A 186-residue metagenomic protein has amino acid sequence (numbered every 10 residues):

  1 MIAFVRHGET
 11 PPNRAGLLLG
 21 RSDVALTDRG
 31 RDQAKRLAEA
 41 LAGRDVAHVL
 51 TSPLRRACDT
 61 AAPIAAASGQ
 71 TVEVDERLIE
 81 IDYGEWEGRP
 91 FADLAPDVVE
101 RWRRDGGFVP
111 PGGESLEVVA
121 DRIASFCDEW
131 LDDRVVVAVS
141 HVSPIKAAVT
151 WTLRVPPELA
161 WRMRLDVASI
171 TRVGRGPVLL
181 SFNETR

Functional and structural regions predicted by a protein language model:
M1, T71-E73, V178: Conserved beta-strand segments of alpha/beta enzyme cores
I2, D133-V142: Generic beta-sheet signal
A3, E9-T60, I64, V109-A124: Loop-to-helix element that buttresses phosphate recognition and phosphoryl-transfer chemistry
T10, P144-I145: Short active-site segment of divalent metal-dependent hydrolases/proteases that encodes the spacing between
R36-V99: Phosphate-coordination/substrate-recognition cap region in phosphate-metabolizing enzymes
G43, I81-A92, D132, T150-R186: Acidic, low-complexity terminal tails and accessory targeting/binding regions of phosphate-metabolizing enzymes
P53-L54, R77, I123, V139-S143 (+1 more regions): Short, well-ordered beta-to-alpha junction loops that form the rim of enzyme active sites and present histidine/acidic
P63, A147-W151: Active-site signature of alpha/beta-hydrolase-fold catalytic machinery across serine- and Asp/Cys-nucleophile hydrolases
